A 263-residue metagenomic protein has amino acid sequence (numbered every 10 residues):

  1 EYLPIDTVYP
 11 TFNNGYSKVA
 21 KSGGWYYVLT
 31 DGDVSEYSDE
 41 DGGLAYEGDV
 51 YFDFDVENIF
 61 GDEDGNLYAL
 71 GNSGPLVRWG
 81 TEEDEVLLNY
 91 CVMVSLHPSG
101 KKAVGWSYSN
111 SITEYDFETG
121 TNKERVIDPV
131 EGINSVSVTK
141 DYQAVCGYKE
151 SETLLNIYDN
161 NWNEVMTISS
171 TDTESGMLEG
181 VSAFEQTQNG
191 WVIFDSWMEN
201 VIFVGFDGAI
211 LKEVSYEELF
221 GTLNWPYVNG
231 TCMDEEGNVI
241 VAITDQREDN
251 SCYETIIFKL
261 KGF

Functional and structural regions predicted by a protein language model:
Y2-P10, G43-F52, E82-L88, T121-D128 (+2 more regions): A short beta-strand motif characteristic of beta-propeller blades
N13-K21, F54-E63, N89-S99, V130-T139 (+2 more regions): Repeated scaffold domains used in trafficking and secretory/extracellular systems, primarily beta-propellers
A20, Y27-D31, S38, G61 (+6 more regions): Conserved beta-strand positions in repeat-built beta-propeller and related beta-rich domains
G23, G32, G42-L44, G65 (+7 more regions): Structural signal for glycine-centered tight turns and loop->strand junctions in beta-sheet-rich domains
D33-Y37, G74-V77, N110-E114, S151-N156 (+2 more regions): Structural motif
D39-G42, W79-E82, D116-G120, D159-N163 (+2 more regions): Short loop/turn segments that connect beta-strands within beta-propeller blades
G176-F203: Loop/turn-rich, solvent-exposed surfaces of beta-rich toroidal or solenoidal domains
W225-F263: Blade-level signature of beta-propeller repeat domains, shared across WD40, Kelch, NHL, RCC1 and BNR/Asp-box propellers
